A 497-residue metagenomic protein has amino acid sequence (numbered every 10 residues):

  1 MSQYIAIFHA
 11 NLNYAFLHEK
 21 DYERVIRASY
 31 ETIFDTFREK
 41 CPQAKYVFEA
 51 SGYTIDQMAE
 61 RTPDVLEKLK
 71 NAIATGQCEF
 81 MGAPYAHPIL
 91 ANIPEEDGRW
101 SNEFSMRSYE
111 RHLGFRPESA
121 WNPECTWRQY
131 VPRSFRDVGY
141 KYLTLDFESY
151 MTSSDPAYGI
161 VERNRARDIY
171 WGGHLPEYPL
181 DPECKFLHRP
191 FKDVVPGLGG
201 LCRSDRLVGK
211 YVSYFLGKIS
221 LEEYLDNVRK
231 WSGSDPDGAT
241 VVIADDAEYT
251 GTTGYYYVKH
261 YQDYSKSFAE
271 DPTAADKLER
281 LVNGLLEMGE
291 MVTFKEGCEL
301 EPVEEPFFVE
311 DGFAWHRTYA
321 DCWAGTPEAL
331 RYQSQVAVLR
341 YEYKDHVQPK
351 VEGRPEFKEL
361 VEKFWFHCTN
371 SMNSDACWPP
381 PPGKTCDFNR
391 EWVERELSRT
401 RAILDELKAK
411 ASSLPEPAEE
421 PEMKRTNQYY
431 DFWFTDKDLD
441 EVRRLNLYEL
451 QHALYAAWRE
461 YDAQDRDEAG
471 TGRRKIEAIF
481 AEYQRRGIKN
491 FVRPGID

Functional and structural regions predicted by a protein language model:
M1-E118, C125-G200, V208, L221-D237 (+4 more regions): Catalytic alpha-helical scaffold of carbohydrate-active enzymes acting on polysaccharides/glycoconjugates
S2-A28, A166, L180, V194-L198 (+3 more regions): Active-site and substrate-binding clefts of carbohydrate-active enzymes
E118-P123, V292-E296: Aromatic-lined carbohydrate-recognition surfaces of secreted/lumenal glycan-active proteins
V351-R354, P381, D440-V442, R459-T471 (+1 more regions): Charged, low-complexity interaction regions
L407, I479-G495: Amphipathic alpha-helical coiled-coil segments
W433-L439, T471, G495-D497: Extended non-catalytic scaffold regions that mediate assembly and binding in large macromolecular machines
V442-W458: Short amphipathic alpha-helical heptad-repeat segments
E468-F480: Short, charged, amphipathic alpha-helical segments
